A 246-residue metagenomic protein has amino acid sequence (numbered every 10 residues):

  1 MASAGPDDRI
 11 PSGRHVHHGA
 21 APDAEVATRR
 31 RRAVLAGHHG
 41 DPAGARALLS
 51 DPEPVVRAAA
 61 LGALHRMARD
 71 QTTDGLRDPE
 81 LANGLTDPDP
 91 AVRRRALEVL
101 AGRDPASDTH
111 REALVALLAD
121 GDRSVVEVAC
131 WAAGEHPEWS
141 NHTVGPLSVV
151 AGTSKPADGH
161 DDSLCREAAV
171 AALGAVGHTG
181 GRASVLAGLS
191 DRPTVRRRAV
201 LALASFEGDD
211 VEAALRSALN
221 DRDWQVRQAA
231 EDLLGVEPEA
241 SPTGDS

Functional and structural regions predicted by a protein language model:
G5-A20, H38-S50, R69-T86, P105-A119 (+4 more regions): Amphipathic alpha-helical scaffolding segments comprising HEAT/armadillo-like alpha-solenoid repeats
E25-V26, P52-E53, P88-D89, G121-D122 (+4 more regions): Short inter-helical turns and helix N-cap capping residues of alpha-solenoid HEAT/ARM repeat scaffolds
R29-R30, R57, R93, V126 (+3 more regions): Residue-level detector of extended alpha-helical repeat arrays and alpha-solenoid scaffolds
R30-V34, V55-R66, R94-E98: Non-membrane alpha-helical segments in proteins
R32-A33, A60, A96, A129 (+3 more regions): Conserved hydrophobic register position within alpha-solenoid helical repeats
P193, A204, D209, S217-G235: Long, ordered, amphipathic alpha-helical scaffolds
